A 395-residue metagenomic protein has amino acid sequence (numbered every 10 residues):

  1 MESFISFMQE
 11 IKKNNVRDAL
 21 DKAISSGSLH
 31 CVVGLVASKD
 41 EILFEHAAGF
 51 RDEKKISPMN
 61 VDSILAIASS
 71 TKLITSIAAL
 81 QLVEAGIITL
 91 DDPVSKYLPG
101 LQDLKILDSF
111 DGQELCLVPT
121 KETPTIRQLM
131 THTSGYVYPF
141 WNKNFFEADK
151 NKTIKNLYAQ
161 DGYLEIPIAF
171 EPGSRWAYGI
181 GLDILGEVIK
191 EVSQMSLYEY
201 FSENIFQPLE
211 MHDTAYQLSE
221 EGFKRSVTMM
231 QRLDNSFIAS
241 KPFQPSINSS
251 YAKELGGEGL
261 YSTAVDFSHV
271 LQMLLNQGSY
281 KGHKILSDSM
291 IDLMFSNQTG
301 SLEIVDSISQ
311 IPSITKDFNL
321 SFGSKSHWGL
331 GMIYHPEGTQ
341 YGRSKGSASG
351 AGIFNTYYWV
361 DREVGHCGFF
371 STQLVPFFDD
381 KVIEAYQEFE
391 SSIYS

Functional and structural regions predicted by a protein language model:
F7-I67, I87-T89, D103-F110, L115: Short, conserved catalytic-motif segment at the N-terminal edge
K12, V16, I67, T71 (+6 more regions): Hydrophobic (often cysteine-bearing) scaffold residues that line and stabilize catalytic clefts of nucleotide/cofactor
N14-D21, D40, A66-V94, D103 (+3 more regions): Active-site SXXK
H30-V32, L43, S196, F354-Y357: Short loop/turn microsegments at loop-to-beta-strand junctions
R51-N60, F377-E388: A short, polar/charged loop-to-alpha-helix boundary motif
K96, Q102-G342: Short, surface-exposed loop or secondary-structure junction motifs that flank catalytic or metal-binding residues
N319, G331, A351-V360: Short glycine-rich, acidic/polar surface loops and turns
Y358-W359, G365-L374: Short, well-ordered beta-strand elements
